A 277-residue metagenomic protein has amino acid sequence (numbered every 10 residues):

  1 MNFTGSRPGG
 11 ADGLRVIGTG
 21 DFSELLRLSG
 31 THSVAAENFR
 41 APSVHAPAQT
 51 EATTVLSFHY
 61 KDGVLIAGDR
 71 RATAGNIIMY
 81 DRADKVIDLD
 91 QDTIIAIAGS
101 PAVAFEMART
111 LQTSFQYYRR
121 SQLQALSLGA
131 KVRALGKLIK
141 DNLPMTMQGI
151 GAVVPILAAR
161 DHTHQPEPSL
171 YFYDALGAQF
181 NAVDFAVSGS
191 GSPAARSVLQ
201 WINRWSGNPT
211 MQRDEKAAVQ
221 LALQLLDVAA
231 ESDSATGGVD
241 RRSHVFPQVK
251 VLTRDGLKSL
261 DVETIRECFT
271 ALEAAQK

Functional and structural regions predicted by a protein language model:
M1-K277: Long, low-complexity N-terminal extensions
